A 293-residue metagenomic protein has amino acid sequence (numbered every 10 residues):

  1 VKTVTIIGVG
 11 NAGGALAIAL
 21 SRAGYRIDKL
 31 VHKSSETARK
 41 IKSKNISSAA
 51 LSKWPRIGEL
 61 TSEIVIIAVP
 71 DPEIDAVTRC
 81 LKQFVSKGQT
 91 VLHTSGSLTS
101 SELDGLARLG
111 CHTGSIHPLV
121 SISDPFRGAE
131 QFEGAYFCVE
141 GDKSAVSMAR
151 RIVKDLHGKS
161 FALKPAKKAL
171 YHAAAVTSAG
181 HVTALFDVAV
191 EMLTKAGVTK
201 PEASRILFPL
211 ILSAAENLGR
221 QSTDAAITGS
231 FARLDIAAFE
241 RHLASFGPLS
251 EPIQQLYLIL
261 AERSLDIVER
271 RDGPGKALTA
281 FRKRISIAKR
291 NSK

Functional and structural regions predicted by a protein language model:
V1-I57: NAD(P)+-binding Rossmann beta1-loop-alpha1 motif at the extreme N-terminus of oxidoreductases
D28-H32, V91-H93, F137-V139: Short, hydrophobic beta-strand segments that form beta-sheet elements in well-ordered domains
I41-K44, L106, G110, R127-R220 (+1 more regions): Internal alpha-helical scaffold of NAD(P)-dependent oxidoreductase catalytic cores
N45-R127: Rossmann-like NAD(P)(H) cofactor-binding subdomain of soluble oxidoreductases
E216-K276: Interdomain hinge/lid region at the active-site interface of Rossmann-like NAD(P)-dependent oxidoreductases
G273-K293: Short, basic/aromatic-enriched C-terminal tail that caps enzymatic domains
